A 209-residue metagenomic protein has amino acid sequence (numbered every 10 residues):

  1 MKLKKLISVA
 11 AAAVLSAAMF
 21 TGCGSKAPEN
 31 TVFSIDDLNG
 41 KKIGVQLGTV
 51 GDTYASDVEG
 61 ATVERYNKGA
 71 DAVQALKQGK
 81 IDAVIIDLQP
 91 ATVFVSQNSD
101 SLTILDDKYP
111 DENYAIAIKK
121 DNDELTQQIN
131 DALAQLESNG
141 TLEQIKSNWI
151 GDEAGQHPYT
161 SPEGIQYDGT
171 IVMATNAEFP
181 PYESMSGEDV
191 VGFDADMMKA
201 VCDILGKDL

Functional and structural regions predicted by a protein language model:
A18-G22: C-terminal motif of bacterial Sec signal peptides marking the signal peptidase cleavage site
G24-S25, L47-T49, T92, A115-G155 (+2 more regions): Extended ligand-binding regions for polar small-molecule ligands
K26-K42, A154-V190: Immediate post-signal peptide segment of exported/extracytoplasmic ligand-binding proteins
A27-V32, L47-V50, E64-Q78, Q89-P90 (+1 more regions): Short helix-initiation/N-cap motifs at beta->coil->alpha
D36-N39, D57-V58, A70-I85, Q89 (+2 more regions): Short helices/loops that flank or line small-molecule/ion binding pockets
T53-E59, I104-K108, D131-G169: Ligand-binding clefts/hinges and TM-proximal coupling segments of bilobed small-molecule sensing domains
T62-K68, Q74, D87, Q128 (+2 more regions): Extracytoplasmic small-molecule ligand-binding "clamshell" domains of the periplasmic binding protein/Venus flytrap
L88, T92-N130, A177: Periplasmic-binding protein-like
